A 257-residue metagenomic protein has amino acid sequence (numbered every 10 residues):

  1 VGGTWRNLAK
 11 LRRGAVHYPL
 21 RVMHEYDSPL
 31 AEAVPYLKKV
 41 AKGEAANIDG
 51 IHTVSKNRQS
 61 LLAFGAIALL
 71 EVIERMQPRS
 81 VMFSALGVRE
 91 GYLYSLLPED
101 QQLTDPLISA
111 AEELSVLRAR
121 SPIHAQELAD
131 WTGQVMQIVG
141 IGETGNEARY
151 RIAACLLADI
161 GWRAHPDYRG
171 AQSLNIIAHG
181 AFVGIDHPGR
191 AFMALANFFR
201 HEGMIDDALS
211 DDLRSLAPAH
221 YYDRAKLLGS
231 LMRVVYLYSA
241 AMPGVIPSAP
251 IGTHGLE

Functional and structural regions predicted by a protein language model:
V1-L256: Helical "lid/coupling" subdomains associated with nucleotide-phosphate turnover
